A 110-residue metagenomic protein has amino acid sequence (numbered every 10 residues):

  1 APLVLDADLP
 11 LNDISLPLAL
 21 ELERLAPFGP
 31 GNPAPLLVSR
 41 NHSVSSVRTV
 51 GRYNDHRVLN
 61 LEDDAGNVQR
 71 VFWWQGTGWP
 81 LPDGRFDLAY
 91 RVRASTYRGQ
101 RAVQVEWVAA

Functional and structural regions predicted by a protein language model:
A1-A110: Acidic, two-metal ion nucleic-acid-processing modules in DNA metabolism proteins
